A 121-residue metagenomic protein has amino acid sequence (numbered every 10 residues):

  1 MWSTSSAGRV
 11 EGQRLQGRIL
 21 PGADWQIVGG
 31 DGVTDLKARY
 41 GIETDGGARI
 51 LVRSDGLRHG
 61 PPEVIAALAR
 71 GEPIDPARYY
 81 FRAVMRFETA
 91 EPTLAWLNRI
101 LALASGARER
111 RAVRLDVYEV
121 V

Functional and structural regions predicted by a protein language model:
M1-V121: Beta-strand-enriched cores of mature, soluble protein domains
